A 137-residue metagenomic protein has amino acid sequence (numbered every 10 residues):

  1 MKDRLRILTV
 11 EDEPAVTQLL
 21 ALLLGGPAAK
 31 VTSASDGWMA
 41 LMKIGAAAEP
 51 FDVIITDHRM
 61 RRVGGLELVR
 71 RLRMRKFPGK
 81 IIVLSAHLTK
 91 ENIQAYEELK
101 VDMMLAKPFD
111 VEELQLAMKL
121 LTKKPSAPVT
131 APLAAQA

Functional and structural regions predicted by a protein language model:
P14-S33: Two-component/phosphorelay signaling modules centered on CheY-like receiver
T17, M60-R62, T89: The feature encodes the CheY-like receiver
S33-V53: Acidic, metal-coordinating helix/loop segments flanking the phosphotransfer/catalytic sites of two-component signaling
D36-M39, V63-E67: Acidic catalytic/metal-coordinating carboxylates
M42, L66-F77: Short amphipathic alpha-helix used as the core "switch/output" element in two-component signaling
E67, L88-M103: Alpha4 helix (beta4-alpha4-beta5 surface) of REC/receiver domains from two-component response regulators
F109-M118: C-terminal output helix
